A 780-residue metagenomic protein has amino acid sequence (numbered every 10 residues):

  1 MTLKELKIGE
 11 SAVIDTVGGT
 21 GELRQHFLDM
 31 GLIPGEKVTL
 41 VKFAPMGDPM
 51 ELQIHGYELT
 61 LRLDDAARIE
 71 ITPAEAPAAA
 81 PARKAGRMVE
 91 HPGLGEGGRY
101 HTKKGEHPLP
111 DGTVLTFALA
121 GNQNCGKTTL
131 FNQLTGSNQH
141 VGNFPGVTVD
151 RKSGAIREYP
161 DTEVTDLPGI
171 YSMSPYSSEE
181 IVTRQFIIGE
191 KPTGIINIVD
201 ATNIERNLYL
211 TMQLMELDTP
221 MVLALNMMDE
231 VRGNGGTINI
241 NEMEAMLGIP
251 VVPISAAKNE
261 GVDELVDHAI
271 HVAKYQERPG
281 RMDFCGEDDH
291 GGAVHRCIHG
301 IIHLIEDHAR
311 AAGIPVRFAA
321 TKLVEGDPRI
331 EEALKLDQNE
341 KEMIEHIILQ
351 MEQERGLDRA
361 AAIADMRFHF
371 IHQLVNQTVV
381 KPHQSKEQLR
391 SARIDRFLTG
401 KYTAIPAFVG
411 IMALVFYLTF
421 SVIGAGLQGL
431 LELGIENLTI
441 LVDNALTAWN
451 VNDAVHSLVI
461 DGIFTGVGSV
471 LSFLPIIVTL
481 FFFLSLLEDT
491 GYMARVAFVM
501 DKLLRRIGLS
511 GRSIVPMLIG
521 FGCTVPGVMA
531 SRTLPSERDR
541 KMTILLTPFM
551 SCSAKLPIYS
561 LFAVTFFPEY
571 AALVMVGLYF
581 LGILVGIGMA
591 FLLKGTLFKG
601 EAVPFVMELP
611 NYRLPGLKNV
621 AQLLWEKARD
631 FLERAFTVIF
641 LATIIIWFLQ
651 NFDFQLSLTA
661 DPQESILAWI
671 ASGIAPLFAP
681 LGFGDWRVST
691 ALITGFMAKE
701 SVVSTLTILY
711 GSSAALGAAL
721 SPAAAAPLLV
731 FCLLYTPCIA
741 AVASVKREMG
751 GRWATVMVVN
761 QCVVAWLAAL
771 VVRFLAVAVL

Functional and structural regions predicted by a protein language model:
E90-S172, E190: Conserved G1/Walker A P-loop phosphate-binding module
Y159, R184-V251, I558: Conserved C-terminal guanine-recognition region of P-loop GTPase G domains, centered on the G4
V222, R232-Q384: Alpha-helical transmembrane helix bundles of large polytopic membrane transport and channel proteins
E354, A361-D365, K381, V422-I463 (+4 more regions): Extended, low-charge hydrophobic alpha-helical regions
L398-F498: Core alpha-helical transmembrane segments of integral membrane proteins
A407-L418, L480-S485, A563-T565, L578-L592 (+3 more regions): Hydrophobic core segments of alpha-helical transmembrane domains in multi-pass membrane transport and ion-translocation
L433, N437-L441, A494-T524, K599-L623 (+1 more regions): Juxtamembrane inter-helical linkers in multi-pass membrane proteins
F549, S553-V576, A740-G750, V771-L780: Transmembrane helix-loop junctions at the membrane interface of multipass transporters and ion channels
